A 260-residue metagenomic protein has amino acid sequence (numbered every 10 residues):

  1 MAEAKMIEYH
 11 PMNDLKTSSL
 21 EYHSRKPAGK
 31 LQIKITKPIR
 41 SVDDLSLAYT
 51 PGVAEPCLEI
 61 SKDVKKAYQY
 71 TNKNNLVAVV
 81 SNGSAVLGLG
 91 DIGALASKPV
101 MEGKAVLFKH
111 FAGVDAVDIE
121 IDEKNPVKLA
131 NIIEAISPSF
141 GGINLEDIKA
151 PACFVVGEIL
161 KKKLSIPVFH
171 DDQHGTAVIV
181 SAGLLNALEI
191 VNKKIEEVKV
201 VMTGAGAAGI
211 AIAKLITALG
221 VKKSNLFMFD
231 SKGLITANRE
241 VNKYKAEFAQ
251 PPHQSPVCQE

Functional and structural regions predicted by a protein language model:
M1-A2, E260: Accessible peptide chain termini
A2-V168: N-terminal ligand-binding/catalytic initiation module
L87, A94-A112, L164, H170 (+1 more regions): Glycine-rich phosphate/diphosphate-binding loop of Rossmann-like nucleotide-binding domains
E120-D122, D172, D230: Residues at the C-termini of beta-strands that transition into short coil/loop
